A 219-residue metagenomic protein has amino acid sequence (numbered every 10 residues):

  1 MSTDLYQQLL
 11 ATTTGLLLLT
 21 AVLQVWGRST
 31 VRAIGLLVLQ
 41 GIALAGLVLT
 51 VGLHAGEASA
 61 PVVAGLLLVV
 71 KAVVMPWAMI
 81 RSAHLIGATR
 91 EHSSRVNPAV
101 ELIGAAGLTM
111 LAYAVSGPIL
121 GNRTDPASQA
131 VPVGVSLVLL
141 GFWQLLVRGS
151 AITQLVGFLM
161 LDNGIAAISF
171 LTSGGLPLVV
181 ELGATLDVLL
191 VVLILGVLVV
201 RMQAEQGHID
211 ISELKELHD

Functional and structural regions predicted by a protein language model:
M1-D219: Alpha-helical transmembrane segments of multi-pass membrane proteins predominantly involved in bioenergetics
